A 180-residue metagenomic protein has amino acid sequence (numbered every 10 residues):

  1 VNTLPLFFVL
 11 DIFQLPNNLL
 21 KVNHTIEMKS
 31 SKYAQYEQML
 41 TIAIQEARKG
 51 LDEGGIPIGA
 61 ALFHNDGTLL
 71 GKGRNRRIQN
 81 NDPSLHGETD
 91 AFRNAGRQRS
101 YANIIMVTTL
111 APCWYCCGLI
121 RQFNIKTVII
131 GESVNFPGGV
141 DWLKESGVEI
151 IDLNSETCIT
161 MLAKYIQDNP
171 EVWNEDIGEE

Functional and structural regions predicted by a protein language model:
V1, V9-D11, V22: Acidic, Ala/Val/Gly-enriched low-complexity intrinsically disordered segments
L15: Cationic, low-complexity basic patches in intrinsically disordered or flexible, solvent-exposed regions
I26-Y36, V148-E149, M161, E179-E180: Catalytic cores of nucleic-acid editing and processing enzymes, centered on the cytidine/adenosine deaminase
K32, Y36-E53: Short, basic/aromatic recognition patches
A43, A47-G50, A60, G87 (+2 more regions): Small-residue (primarily alanine) positions within well-ordered alpha-helices, especially packing/interaction faces
I58-H64: Short beta-strand scaffold segments in enzyme catalytic cores
H64, G71-A163: Zn2+-dependent cytidine deaminase-like catalytic core
I159-E180: Acidic/histidine-enriched, glycine/proline-rich intrinsically disordered or flexible terminal extensions
